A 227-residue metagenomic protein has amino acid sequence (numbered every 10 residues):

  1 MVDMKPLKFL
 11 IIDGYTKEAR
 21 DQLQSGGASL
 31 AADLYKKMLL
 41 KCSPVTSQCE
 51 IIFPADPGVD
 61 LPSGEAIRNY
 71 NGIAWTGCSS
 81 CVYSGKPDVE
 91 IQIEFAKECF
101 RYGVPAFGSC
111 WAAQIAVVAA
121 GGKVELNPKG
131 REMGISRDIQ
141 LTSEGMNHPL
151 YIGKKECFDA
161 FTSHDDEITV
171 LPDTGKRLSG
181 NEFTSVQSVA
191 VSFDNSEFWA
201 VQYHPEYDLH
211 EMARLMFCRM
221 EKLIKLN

Functional and structural regions predicted by a protein language model:
M1-Y102, L226-N227: N-terminal beta1-alpha1 cap of cysteine-dependent amidohydrolase-like domains
V2-Q24, A32-M38, F53, R101 (+1 more regions): Amide-donor transfer/coupling interface in amidating biosynthetic enzymes
G27-S29, V89-I93, K123-E125, S179 (+1 more regions): Glycine-rich, phosphate-binding/catalytic loops in enzymes
T46-C49, V124, F158, G175: Secondary-structure boundary/capping signal
D56-L61, E132-G134, T169, S185-Q187: A short acidic, often aromatic-flanked loop/helix-cap motif at beta-alpha or helix-coil junctions that lines enzyme
G58-L61, G122-L126, M146-P149, V186-S188: A short, acidic/glycine-rich surface segment
G64-I67, I115-V117, T169-P172, A190: Short loop/helix-cap segments at secondary-structure boundaries that form the rim of catalytic
Y70, T76-G145: Cysteine-nucleophile active-site neighborhood
